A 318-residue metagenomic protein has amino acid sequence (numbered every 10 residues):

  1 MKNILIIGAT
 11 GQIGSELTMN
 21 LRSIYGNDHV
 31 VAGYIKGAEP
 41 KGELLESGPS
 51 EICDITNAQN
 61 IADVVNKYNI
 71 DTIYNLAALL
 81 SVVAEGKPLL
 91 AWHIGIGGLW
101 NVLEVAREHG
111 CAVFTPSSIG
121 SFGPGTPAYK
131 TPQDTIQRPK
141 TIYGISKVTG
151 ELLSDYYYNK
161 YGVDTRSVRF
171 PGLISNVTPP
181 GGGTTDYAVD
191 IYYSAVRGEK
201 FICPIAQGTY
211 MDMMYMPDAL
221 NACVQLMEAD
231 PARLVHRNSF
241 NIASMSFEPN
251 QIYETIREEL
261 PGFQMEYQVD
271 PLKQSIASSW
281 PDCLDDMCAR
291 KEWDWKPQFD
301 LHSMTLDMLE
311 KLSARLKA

Functional and structural regions predicted by a protein language model:
I4-I24: N-terminal Rossmann NAD(P)H-binding glycine-rich loop of SDR-like oxidoreductase domains
Y25-E39: Conserved glycine-rich Rossmann-like NAD(P)H-binding loop of the short-chain dehydrogenase/reductase
L45-N57: Rossmann-fold cofactor-recognition segment
I55-I94: NAD(P)H-binding glycine-rich loop region in Rossmannoid oxidoreductase-like domains and their noncatalytic homologs
N75, W100-I142: Conserved Rossmann-fold NAD(P)-dependent oxidoreductase catalytic core, especially the SDR/UDP-sugar
W92-L99, S146-K147: Short alpha-helix in the Rossmann-fold core of NAD(P)-dependent oxidoreductases
D155-Y210, M216-L220: NAD(P)-dependent short-chain dehydrogenase/reductase
P204-A206, D212-A318: C-terminal substrate-binding subdomain of Rossmann-fold SDR/epimerase-dehydratase oxidoreductases
